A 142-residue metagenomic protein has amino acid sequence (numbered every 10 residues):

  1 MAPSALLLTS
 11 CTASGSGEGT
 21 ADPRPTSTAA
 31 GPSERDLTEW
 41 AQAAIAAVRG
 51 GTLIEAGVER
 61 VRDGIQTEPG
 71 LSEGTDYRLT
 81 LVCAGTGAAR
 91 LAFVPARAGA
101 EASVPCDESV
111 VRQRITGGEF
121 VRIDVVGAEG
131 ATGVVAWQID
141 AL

Functional and structural regions predicted by a protein language model:
L6-S10: C-terminal motif of bacterial Sec signal peptides marking the signal peptidase cleavage site
C11-G15: Bacterial signal peptide processing site
G19-R78, A84-A89, L142: Extracytoplasmic low-complexity, Pro/Thr/Ser/Ala/Gly-rich segments that lie immediately after a secretion/anchoring
G51-A56, R97-V104: Surface-exposed loop/edge segments in extracytoplasmic proteins
E68-G70, P105-G117, A141-L142: Beta-sandwich interaction modules
T86-E101, Q138: Short, surface-exposed beta-strand/strand-loop-strand elements in extracellular ectodomains
A89, E129-A141: Edge beta-strands of jelly-roll/beta-sandwich modules across compartments, strongly enriched in secreted/luminal
V121-A128: Short, aromatic- and glycine-rich surface loops/edge beta-strands on solvent-exposed regions
